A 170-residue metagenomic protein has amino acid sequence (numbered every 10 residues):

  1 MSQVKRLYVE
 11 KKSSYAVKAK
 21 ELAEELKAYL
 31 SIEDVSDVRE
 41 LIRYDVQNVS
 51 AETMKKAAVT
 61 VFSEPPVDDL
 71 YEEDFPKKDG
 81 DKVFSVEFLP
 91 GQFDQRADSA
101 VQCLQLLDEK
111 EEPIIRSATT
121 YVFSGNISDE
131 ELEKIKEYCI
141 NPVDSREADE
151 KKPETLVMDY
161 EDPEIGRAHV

Functional and structural regions predicted by a protein language model:
M1-R167: Core nucleic-acid recognition elements
